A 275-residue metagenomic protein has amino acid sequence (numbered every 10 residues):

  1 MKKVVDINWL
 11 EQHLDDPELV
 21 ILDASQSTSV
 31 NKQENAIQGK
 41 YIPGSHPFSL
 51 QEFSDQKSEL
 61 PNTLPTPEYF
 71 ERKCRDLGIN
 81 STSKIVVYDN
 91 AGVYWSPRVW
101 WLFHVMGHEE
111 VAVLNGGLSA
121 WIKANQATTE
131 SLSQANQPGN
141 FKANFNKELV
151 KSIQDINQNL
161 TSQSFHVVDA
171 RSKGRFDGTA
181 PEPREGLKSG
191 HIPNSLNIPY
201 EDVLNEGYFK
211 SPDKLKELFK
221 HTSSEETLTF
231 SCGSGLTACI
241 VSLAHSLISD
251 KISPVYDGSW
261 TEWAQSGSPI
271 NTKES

Functional and structural regions predicted by a protein language model:
M1-S275: Cytosolic catalytic domains that perform sulfur/thiol-centered chemistry
